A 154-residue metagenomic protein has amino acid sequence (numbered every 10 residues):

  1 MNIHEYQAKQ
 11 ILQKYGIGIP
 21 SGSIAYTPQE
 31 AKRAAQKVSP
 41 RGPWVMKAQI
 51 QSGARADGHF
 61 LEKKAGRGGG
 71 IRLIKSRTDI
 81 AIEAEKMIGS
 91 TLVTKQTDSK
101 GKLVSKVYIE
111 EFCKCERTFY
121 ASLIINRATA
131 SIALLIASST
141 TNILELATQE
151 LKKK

Functional and structural regions predicted by a protein language model:
M1-I3: Glycine- and acidic-residue-enriched helix-capping/strand-helix junction motifs
E5-Q13, S39-E62, V93-C115, A121: ATP-grasp fold ATP-binding core
L12, A84-E85: Active-site-adjacent loop/tail segments of enzyme domains
K14-I17, G22, Y26, E30-A34 (+1 more regions): N-terminal alpha-helical transmembrane segments of multi-pass membrane transport and channel/translocase proteins
P20-G22, M46-E83, Y120, E145: Glycine-rich phosphate-binding loop of ATP-grasp-fold ATP-dependent ligases
A25, L73-S76, I124, I136-A137: Short beta-strand-to-turn element immediately C-terminal to the catalytic PLP-Schiff-base lysine in fold type I
A34-K37, E83: CheY-like receiver
A81-I82, I88-K154: Hydrophobic alpha-helical hairpins/lids featuring a short glycine-rich hinge
